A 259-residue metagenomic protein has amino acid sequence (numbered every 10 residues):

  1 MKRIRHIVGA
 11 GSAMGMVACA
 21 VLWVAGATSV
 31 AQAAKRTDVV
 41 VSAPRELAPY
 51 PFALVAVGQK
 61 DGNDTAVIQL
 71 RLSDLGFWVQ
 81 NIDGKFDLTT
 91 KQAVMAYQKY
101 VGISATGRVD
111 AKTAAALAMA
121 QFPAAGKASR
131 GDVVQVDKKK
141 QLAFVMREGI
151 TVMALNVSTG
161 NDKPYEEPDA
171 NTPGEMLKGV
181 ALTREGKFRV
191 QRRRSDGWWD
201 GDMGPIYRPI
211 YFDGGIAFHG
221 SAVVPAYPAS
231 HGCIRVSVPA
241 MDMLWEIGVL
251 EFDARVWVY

Functional and structural regions predicted by a protein language model:
K2-G15, V21-D83: Acidic, Ser/Thr/Pro/Gly-enriched interdomain connector segments
M14-V17, V21-W23, A34-D38, P123-S129 (+2 more regions): Exported/periplasmic cell-wall-interacting domains
V55-A66, S73-Q92, A96-A116: Short acidic, glycine/serine/threonine-rich helix-capping segments at coil-helix boundaries
L70-F77, M95-I103, A114, A118-F122 (+4 more regions): Sec-exported extracytoplasmic/periplasmic mature domains
G84-F86, V109, T113, Q121 (+5 more regions): A mature extracytoplasmic/lumenal domain signature
A118-Y165: A structural motif detector for short, solvent-exposed N-terminal "entry" segments of globular domains
V133-Q135, F144, N156, R189 (+3 more regions): Soluble periplasmic/extracytoplasmic beta-strand elements of cell-envelope proteins
S158-L182: Electropositive
